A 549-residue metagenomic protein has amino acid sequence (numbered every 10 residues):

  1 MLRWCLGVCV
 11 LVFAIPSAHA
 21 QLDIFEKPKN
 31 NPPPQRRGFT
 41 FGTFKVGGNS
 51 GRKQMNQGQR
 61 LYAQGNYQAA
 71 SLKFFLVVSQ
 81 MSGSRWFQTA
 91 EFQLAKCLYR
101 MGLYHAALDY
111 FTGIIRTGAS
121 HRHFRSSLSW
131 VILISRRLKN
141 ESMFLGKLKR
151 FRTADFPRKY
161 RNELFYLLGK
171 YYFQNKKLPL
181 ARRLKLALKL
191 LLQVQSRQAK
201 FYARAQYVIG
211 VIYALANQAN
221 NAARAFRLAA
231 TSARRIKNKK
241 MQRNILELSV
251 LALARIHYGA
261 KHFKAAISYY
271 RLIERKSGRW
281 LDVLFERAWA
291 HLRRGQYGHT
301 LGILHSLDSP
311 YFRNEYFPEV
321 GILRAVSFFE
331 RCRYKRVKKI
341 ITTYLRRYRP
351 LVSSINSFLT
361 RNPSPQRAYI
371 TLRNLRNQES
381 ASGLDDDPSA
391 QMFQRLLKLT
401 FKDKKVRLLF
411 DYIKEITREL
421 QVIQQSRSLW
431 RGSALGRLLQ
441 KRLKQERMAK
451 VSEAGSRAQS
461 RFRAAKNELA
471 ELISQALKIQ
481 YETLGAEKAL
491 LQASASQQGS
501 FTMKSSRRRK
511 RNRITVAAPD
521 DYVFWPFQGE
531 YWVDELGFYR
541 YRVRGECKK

Functional and structural regions predicted by a protein language model:
M1-I24: Gram-negative bacterial Sec-dependent N-terminal signal peptides
A20-K549: Acidic, polar-rich low-complexity tracts and alpha-helical solenoid repeat scaffolds
